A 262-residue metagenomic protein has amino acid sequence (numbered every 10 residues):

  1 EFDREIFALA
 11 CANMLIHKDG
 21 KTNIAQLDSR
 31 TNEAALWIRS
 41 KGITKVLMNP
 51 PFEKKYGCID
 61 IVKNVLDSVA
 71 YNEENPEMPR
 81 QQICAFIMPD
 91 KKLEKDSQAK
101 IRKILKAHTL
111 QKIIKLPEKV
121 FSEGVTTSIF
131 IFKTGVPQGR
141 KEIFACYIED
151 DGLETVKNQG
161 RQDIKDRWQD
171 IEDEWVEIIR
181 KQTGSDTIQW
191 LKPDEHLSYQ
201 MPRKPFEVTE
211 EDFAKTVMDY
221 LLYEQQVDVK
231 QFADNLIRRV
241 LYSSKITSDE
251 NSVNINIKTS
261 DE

Functional and structural regions predicted by a protein language model:
E1-K55, P89-K91: Conserved S-adenosyl-L-methionine
S40, L47-E262: A conserved structural/catalytic subdomain of Rossmann-like adenosyl-cofactor enzymes
